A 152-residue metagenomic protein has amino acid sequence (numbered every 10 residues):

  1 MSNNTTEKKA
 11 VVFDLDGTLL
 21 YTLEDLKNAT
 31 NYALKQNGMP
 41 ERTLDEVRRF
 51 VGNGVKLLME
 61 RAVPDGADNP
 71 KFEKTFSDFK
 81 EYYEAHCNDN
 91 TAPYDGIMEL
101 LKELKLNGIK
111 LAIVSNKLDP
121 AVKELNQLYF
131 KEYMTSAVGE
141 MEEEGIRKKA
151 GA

Functional and structural regions predicted by a protein language model:
S2-R49, E60-V63: Active-site neighborhood of HAD-like aspartate-dependent phosphohydrolases
E7, A85-I113, D119-E124: Short, acidic loop-to-helix structural element flanking the phosphoryl-transfer center in phosphate-processing enzymes
A10, A112, S136: Hydrophobic "anchor" residues on beta-strands that sit immediately upstream of conserved functional sites
D25, G54-L57, E99, P120-A121: Short alpha-helical
A29, G52-L57, S77: Short, conserved active-site loops that position catalytic residues or coordinate cofactors/metal ions across diverse
A33-L34, G54-D68, L125: Helix-loop "lid/cap" segments that line or gate small-molecule binding pockets
E60-E99: Metal-dependent phosphoesterase signature
D89-N90, L118-A152: Substrate-recognition "cap/lid" segment bordering the active-site pocket of phosphatases
